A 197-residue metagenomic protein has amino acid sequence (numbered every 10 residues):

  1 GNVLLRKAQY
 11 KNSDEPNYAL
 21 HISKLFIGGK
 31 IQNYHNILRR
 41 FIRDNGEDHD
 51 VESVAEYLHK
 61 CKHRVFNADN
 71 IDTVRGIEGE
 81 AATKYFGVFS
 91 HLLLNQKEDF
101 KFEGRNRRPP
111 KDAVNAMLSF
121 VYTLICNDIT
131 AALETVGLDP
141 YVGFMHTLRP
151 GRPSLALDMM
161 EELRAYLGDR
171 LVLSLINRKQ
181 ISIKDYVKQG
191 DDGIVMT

Functional and structural regions predicted by a protein language model:
L4-T197: Active-site helix-to-loop segments that bind/position phosphate- or nucleotide-bearing substrates and donors across
